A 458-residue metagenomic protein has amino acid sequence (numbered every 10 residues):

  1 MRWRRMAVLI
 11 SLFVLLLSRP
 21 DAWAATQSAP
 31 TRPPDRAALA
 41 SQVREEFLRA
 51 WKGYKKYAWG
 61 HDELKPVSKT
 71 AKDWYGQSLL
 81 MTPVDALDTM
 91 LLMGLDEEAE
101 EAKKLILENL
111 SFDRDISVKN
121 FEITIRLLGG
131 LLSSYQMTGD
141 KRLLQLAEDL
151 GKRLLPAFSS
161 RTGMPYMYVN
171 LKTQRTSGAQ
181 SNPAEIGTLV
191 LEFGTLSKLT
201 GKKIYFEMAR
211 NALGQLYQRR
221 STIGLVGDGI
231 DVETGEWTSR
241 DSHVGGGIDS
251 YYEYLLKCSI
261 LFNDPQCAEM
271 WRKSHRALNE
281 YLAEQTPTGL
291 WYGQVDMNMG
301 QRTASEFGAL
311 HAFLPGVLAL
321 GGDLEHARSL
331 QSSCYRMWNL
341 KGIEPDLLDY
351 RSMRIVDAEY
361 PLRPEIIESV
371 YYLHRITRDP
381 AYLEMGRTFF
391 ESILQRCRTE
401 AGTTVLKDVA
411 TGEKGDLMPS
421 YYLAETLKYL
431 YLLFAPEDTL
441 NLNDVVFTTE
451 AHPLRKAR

Functional and structural regions predicted by a protein language model:
M1-W3: N-terminal secretory signal peptides that target proteins for export/translocation
A7-S18: Bacterial N-terminal signal peptides
W23-R458: Glycan-recognition and catalytic cores of secretory/periplasmic carbohydrate-active enzymes
